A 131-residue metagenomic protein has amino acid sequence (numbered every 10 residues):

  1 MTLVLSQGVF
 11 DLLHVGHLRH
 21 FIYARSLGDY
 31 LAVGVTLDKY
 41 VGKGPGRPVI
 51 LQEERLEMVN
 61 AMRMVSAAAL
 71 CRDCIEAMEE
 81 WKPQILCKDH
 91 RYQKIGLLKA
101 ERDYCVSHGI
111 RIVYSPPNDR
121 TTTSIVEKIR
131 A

Functional and structural regions predicted by a protein language model:
M1-A131: Nucleotidyltransferase catalytic core that binds NTPs
